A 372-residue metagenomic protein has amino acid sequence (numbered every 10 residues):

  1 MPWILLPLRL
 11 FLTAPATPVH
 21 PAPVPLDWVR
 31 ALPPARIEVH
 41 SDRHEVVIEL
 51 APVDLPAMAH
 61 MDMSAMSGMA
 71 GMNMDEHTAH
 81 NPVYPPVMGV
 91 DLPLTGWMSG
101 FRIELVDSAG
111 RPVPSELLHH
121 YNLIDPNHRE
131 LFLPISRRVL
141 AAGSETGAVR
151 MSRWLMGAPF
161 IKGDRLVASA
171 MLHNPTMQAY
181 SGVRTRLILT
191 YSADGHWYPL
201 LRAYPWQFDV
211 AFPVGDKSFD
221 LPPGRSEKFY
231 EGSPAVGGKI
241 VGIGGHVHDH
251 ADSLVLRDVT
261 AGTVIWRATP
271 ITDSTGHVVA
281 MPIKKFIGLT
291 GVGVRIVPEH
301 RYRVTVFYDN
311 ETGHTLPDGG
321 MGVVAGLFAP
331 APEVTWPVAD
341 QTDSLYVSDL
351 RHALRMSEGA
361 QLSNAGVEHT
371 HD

Functional and structural regions predicted by a protein language model:
W3-F11: Bacterial N-terminal signal peptides
A16-K239, G244-D372: Beta-strand-centric surfaces of beta-sandwich/beta-rich domains
